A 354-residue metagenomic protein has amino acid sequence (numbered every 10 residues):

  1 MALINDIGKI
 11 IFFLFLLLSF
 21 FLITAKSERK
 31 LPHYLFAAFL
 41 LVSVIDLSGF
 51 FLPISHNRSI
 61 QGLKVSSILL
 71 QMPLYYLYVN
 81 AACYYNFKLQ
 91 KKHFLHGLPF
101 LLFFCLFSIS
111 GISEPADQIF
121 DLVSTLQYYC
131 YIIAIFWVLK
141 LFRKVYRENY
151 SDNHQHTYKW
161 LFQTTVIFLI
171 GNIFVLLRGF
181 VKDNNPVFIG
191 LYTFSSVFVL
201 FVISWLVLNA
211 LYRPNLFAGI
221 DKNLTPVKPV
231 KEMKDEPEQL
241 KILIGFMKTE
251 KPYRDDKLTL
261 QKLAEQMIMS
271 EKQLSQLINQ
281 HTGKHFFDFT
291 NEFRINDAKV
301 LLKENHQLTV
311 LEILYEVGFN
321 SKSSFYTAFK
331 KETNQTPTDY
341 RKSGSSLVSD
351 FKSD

Functional and structural regions predicted by a protein language model:
M1-C105, I109, Q118-L122: N-terminal low-complexity or simple alpha-helical regulatory segments that function as activation/interaction modules
S108-K241, L302, T309-S321, S345-D354: Alpha-helical bundle regulatory/interaction domains
L211-N320, A328-K331, Q335-D354: Membrane-proximal linker segments that couple transmembrane helices to downstream signaling/catalytic modules
F325: Binding-interface segments
